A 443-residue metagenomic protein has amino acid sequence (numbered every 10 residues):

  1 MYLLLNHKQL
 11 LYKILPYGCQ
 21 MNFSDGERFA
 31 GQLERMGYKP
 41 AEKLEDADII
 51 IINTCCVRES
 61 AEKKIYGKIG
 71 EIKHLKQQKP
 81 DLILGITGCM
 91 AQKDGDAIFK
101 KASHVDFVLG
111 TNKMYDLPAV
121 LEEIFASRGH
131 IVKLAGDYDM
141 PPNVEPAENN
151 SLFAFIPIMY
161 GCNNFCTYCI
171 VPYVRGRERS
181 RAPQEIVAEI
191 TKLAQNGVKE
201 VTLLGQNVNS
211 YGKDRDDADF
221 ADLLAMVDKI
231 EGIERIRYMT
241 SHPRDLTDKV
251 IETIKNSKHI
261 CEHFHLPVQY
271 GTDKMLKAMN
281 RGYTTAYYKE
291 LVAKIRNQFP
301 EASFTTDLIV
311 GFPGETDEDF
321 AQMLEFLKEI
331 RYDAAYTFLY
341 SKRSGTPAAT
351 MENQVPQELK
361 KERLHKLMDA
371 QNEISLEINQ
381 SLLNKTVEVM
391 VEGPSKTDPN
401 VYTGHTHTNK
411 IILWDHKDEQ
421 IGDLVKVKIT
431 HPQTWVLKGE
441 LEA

Functional and structural regions predicted by a protein language model:
M1-Y211, K249, F264, A286-N297 (+5 more regions): Proteins enriched for Cys/Gly/acidic motifs involved in redox and nucleic-acid/cofactor modification
P16, A278, A335, W414-D415: Thr-Gly-centered strand-to-loop micro-motif
C56-V57, R175-G176, D217, K277-Y283 (+1 more regions): Short glycine-enriched, charge-decorated loop/helix-capping segments at active-site entrances that position
L84-G88, K93, I98, Q195-D317 (+1 more regions): Conserved SAM/AdoMet-binding glycine-rich loop
N149-L152, C162-N164, I260, Y270 (+5 more regions): Short flexible coil/turn linkers enriched for glycine and charged/polar residues that connect secondary-structure
C166, I186, L203, Y238 (+7 more regions): Conserved, mostly hydrophobic/aromatic
T337-N353: Aromatic/acidic polysaccharide-binding cleft in carbohydrate-active enzymes
T350-A443: Terminal RNA-binding accessory module
